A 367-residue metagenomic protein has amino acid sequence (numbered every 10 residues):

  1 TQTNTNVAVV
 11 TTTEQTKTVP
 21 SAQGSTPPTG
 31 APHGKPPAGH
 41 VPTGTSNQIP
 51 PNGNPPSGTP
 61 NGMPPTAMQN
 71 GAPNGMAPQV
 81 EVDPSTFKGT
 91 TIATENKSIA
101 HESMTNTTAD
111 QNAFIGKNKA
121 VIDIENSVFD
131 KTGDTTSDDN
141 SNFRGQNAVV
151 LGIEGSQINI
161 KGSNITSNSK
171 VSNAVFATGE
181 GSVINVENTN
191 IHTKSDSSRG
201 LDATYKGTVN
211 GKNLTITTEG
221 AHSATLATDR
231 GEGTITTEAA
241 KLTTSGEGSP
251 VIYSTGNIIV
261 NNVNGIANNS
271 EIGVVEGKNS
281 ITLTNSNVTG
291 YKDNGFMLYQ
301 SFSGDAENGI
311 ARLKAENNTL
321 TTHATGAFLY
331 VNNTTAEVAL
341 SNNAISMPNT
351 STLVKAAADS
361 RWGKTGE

Functional and structural regions predicted by a protein language model:
Q2-A22, G71, G75-T136: N-terminal segments that cap or nucleate solenoid repeat domains
Q2-N6, T12-V19, P27-G30, G44-S46 (+6 more regions): N-terminal compositionally biased, intrinsically disordered segments and leader/signal-like regions
N4, N96-H101, V121-N126, Q157-G162 (+8 more regions): All-beta strand scaffolds that present successive hydrophobic residues in beta-strands
K17-V82: Disordered, low-complexity segments in secreted/periplasmic proteins that are enriched in proline
A31, H40, T45-I49, G53-N54 (+14 more regions): Intrinsic low-complexity repeat tracts in disordered regions, enriched in small/polar residues
N74-K88, T108-I115, S137-L151, S169-A177 (+7 more regions): Extracellular beta-strand/beta-solenoid scaffold signature
G116-S195, D202-T215, R230, T236-T237: Post-signal-peptide, soluble extracytosolic/periplasmic N-terminal scaffold domains of envelope/secretory systems
